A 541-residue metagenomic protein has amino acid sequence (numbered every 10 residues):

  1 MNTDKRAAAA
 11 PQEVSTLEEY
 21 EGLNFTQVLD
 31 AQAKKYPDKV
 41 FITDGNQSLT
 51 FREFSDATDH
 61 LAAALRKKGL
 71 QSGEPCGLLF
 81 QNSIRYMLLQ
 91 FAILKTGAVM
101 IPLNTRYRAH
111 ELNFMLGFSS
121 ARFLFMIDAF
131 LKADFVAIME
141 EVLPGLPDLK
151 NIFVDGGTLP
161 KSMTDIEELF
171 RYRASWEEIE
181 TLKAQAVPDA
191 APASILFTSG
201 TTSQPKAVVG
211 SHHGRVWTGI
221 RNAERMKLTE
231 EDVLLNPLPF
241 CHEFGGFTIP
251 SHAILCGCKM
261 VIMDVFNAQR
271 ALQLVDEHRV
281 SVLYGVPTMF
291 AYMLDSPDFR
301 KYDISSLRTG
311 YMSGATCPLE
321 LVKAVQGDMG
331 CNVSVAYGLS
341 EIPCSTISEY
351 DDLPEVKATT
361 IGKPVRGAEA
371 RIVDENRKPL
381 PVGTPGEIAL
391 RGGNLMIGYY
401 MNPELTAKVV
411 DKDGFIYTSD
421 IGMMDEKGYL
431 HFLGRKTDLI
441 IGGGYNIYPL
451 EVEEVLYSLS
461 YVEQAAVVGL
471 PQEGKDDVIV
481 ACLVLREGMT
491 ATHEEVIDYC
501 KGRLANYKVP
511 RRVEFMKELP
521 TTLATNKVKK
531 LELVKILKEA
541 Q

Functional and structural regions predicted by a protein language model:
E19-E21, D38-F91, R108-N113, T164-A174 (+2 more regions): Conserved AMP-binding/adenylate-forming core of the ANL superfamily
P37, V154, T164, F170-F197 (+2 more regions): Conserved pre-ATP/AMP-binding loop-to-beta segment of ANL
T50-R52, A193-W217: Conserved AMP-binding A3 loop
K67-K68, A98-F170, E487-M489: Structural core segment of the AMP-binding/adenylate-forming
Y107-F114, L124-M126, L283, G392 (+6 more regions): AMP-binding/adenylate-forming catalytic core of the ANL superfamily
V154-D155, A505-T525: AMP-binding/adenylate-forming catalytic domain of the ANL superfamily
R171, E277-G285, L294-V356, E369: Gly/Ser/Thr-rich phosphate-binding loop
V216-V233, F240-V282, S296: Conserved AMP-binding/adenylation subdomain of ANL enzymes
